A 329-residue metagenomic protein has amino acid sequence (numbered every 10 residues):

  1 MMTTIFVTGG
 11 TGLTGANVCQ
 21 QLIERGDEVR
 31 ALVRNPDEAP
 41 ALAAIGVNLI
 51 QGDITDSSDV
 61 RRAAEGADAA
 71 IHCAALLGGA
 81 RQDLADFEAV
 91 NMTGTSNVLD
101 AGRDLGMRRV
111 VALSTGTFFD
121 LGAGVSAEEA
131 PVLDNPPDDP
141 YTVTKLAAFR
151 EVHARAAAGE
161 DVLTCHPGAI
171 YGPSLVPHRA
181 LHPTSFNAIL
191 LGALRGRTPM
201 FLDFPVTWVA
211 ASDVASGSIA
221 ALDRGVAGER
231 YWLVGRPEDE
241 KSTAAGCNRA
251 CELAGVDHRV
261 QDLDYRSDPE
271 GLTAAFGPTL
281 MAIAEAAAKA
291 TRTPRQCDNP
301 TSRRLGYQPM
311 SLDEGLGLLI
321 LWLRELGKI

Functional and structural regions predicted by a protein language model:
I5-R25: N-terminal Rossmann NAD(P)H-binding glycine-rich loop of SDR-like oxidoreductase domains
D37-A43, V47-T93, A101: NAD(P)H-binding glycine-rich loop region in Rossmannoid oxidoreductase-like domains and their noncatalytic homologs
T93-Y141, L163: Conserved Rossmann-fold NAD(P)-dependent oxidoreductase catalytic core, especially the SDR/UDP-sugar
D138-L163: Active-site Tyr-X1-5-Lys
D161-T164, G168-V206: NAD(P)-dependent short-chain dehydrogenase/reductase
H182-S185, M200-L222, E229: Substrate-positioning beta->alpha
A211, E270-Q308: Conserved C-terminal active-site "lid" loop/helix of NAD(P)H-dependent oxidoreductases that clamps the redox cofactor
G217-I283, L312-D313, G317-I329: Mid/C-terminal beta-alpha module of Rossmann-like enzyme folds, strongest in SDR-family dehydrogenases/epimerases
